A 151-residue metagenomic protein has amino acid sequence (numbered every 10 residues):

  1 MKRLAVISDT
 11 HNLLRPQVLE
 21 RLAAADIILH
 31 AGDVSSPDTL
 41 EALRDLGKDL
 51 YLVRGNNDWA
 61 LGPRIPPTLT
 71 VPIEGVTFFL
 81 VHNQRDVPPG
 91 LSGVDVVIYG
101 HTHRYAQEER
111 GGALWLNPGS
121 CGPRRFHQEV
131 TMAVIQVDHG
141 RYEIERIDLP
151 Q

Functional and structural regions predicted by a protein language model:
M1-L50, D58-P67, Q128-T131, H139: N-terminal active-site segment of His-dependent metallophosphoesterases
D9, D33, G55, S120 (+1 more regions): Cofactor-binding loop segments of dinucleotide-utilizing enzymes, especially the Rossmann-like FAD- and NAD(P)+-binding
H11, N57, R85, G122 (+1 more regions): Residue-level detector of flexible, active-site-proximal loop/helix-junction positions within diverse enzyme catalytic
D49-Y51, P72, T77-E143: Conserved beta-sheet core of the metallophosphoesterase superfamily
L69-T70, R146: Short amphipathic
I144-Q151: Short, solvent-exposed aromatic-acidic interface loops
